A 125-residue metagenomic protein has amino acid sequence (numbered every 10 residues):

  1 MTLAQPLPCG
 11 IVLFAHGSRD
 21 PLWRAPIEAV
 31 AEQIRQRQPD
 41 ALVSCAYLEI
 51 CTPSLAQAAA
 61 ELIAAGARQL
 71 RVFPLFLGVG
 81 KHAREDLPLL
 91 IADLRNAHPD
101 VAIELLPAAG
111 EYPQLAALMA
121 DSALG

Functional and structural regions predicted by a protein language model:
M1-G125: Active-site-proximal alpha-helix that buttresses catalytic centers in soluble enzyme cores
